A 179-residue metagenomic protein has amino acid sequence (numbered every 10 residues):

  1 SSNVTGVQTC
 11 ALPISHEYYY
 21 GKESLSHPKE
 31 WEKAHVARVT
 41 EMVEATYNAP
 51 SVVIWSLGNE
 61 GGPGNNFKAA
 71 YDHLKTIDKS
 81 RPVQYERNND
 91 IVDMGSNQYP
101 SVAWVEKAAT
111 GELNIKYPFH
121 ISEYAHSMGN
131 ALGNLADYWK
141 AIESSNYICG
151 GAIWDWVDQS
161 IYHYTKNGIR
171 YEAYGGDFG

Functional and structural regions predicted by a protein language model:
V7, A11-F178: Substrate-binding/catalytic cleft of secreted carbohydrate-active enzymes, primarily glycoside hydrolases
